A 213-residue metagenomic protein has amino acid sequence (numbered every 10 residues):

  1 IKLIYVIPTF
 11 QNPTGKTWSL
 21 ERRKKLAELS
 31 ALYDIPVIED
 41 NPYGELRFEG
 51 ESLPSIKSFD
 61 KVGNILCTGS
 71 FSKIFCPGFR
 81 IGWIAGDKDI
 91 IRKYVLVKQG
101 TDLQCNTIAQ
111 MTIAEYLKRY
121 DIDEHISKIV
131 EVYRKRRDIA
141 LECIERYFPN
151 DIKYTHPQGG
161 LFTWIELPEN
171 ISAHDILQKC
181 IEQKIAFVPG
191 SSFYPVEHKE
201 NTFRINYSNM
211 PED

Functional and structural regions predicted by a protein language model:
I1-D213: PLP-dependent class I/II
